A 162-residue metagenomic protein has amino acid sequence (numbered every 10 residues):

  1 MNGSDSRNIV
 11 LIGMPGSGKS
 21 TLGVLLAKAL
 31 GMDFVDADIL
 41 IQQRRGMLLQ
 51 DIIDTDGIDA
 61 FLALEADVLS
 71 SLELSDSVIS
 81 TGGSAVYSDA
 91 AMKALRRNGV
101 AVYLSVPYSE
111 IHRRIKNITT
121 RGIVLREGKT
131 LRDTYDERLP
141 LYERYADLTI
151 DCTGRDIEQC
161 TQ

Functional and structural regions predicted by a protein language model:
M1-D5, L25, A29, V100 (+1 more regions): NTP-dependent small-molecule kinase module
L11: Hydrophobic anchor at the beta1->P-loop junction of P-loop NTPases
M14: P-loop (Walker A) phosphate-binding loop of NTP-binding proteins
K19: Conserved lysine of the Walker
L22: Hydrophobic positions on the alpha1 helix immediately C-terminal to the Walker A/P-loop
K28-I39, M47: Post-Walker A helix-loop "phosphate-sensing" segment adjacent to the P-loop in P-loop NTPases
I39-A85, D89-A94: ATP-dependent small-molecule kinase phosphotransfer cores that center on conserved nucleotide phosphate-binding segments
N98-P140: A glycine- and Lys/Arg-enriched "phosphate-lid" helix/loop adjacent to the NTP-binding pocket of small-molecule kinases
